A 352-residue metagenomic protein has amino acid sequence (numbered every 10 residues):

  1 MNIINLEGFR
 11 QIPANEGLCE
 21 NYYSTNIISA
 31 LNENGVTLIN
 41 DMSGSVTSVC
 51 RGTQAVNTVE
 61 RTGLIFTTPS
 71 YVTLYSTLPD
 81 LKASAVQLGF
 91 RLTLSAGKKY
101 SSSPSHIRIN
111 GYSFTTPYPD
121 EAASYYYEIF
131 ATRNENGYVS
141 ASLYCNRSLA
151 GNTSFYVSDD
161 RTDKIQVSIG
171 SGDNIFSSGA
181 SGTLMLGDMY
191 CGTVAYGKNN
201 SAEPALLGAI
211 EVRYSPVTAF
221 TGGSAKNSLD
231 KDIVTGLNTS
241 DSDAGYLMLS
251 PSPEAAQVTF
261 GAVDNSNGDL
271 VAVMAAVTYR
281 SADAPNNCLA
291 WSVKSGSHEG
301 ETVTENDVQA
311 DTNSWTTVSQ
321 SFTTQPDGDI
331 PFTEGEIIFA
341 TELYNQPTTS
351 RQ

Functional and structural regions predicted by a protein language model:
M1-M42, G187-S228: Extracellular carbohydrate-recognition regions
R10, N26-Y71, G236-S252: Short carbohydrate-recognition loop motifs
T68-P79, A244-S266: Short beta-strands within extracellular/lumenal beta-sheet-rich domains
S84-A96, N267-A282: A short beta-strand element within beta-rich, extracytoplasmic domains of secreted/secretory-pathway proteins
R108-Y127: Short, aromatic/His-centered strand-loop micro-motif at the edge of beta-sheets
Y127-S154: Carbohydrate-binding surfaces in secreted/extracellular proteins
T153-M185: Flexible glycan-contacting loops in extracellular carbohydrate-active proteins
D173-D188, P331-F332, T348-Q352: Extracellular carbohydrate recognition
